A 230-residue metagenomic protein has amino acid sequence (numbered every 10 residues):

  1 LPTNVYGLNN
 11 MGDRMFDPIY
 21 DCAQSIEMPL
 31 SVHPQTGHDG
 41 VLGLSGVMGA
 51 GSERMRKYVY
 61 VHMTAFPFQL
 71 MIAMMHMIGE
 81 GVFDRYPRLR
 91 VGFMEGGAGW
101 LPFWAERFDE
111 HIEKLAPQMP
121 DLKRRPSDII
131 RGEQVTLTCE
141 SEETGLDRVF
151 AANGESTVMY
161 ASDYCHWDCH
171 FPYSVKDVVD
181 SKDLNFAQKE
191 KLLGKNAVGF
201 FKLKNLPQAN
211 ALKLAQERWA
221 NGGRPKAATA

Functional and structural regions predicted by a protein language model:
L1-A73, E80: Active-site gating/metal-coordination segments in enzymes
L1-V5, V32-P34, F93-E95, C139-S141 (+1 more regions): A cross-domain feature marking catalytic cores of carbohydrate-active enzymes and several ubiquitous metabolic/repair
G12, G43-V47, A105-R107, L146-A151: Distinct, well-ordered alpha-helical segments
C22-S25, S127-I129, V149-G154: Acidic (Asp/Glu)-rich catalytic clusters
L30, P34-D39, I78-D128, G132: Aromatic-lined glycan-binding groove of carbohydrate-active enzymes
V41-G46, F103-R107, F171-Y173, K204-N205: Short aromatic-enriched loop/helix-cap "lid" or pocket-rim segments at secondary-structure transitions that line
K57-A73, I78, L115-D147: Aromatic-anchored helix/helix-loop segment that forms the rim or "lid" of small-molecule/cofactor binding pockets
E80-G81, L89, G99-W100, R124 (+3 more regions): Mid-to-C-terminal alpha-helical segments outside catalytic/metal-binding sites
